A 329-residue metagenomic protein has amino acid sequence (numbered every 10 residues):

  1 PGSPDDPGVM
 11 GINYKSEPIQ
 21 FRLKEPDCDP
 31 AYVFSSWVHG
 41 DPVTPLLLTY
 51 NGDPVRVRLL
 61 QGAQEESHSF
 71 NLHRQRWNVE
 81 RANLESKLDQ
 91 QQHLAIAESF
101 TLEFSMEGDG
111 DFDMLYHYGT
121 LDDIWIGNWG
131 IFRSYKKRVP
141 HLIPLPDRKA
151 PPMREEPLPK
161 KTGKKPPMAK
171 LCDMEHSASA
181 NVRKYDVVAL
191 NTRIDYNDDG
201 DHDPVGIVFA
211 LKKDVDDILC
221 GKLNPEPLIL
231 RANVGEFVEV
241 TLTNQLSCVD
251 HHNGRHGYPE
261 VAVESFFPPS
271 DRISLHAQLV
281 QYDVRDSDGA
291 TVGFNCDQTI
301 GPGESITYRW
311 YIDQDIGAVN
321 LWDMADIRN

Functional and structural regions predicted by a protein language model:
P1-V55, L59, R133-I300, S305-T307: N-terminal, post-signal-peptide metal-ligating segments of extracellular/periplasmic oxidoreductases, dominated by
P45, Q90-Q92, E98-F104, L228 (+1 more regions): Short strand-edge motifs at loop-to-beta-strand transitions and within beta-strands of extracellular beta-rich domains
G52-P54, S99, D111-D113, F237 (+1 more regions): Extracellular Ig-like/FN3 beta-sandwich strand-entry sites
L59-A63, M106-G108, T120-D122, A232 (+2 more regions): Non-cytosolic beta-sheet module surface loops
A63-E66, F70-L88, D122-I124, R133-R138: Active/binding-pocket-proximal capping segment
R76-A95, D283-G293: Solvent-exposed beta-strand/loop surfaces of large extracellular or lumenal domains
D109-D122, D315-I327: Short, surface-exposed ligand- or partner-binding patches at beta-edge/loop junctions that are enriched in aromatics
N295-R328: A conserved hydrophobic secondary-structure block that centers on an alpha-helix together with its immediately flanking
